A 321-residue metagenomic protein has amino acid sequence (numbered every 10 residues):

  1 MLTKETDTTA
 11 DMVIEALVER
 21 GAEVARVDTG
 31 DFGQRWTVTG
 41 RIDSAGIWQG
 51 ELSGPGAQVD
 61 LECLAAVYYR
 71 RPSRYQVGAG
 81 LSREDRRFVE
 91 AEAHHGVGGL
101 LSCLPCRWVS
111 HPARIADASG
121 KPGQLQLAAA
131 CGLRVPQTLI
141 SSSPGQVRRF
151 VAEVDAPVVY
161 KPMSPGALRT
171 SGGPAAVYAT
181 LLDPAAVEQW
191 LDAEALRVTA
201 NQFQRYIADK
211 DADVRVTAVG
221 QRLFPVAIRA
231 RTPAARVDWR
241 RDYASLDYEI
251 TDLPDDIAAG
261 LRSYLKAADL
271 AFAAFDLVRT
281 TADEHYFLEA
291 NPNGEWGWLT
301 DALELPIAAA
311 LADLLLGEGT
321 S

Functional and structural regions predicted by a protein language model:
M1-L2, V219: Short hydrophobic segments within beta-strands
K4-E19, A25-R134: Conserved N-proximal alpha/beta basic substrate-recognition cap immediately N-terminal to, or forming the N-lobe
L17, G145-R148, A152-D255, A259: Phosphate-binding site of ATP-dependent enzymes
D28, L139-I140: Residue-level recognition of beta-strand->loop/alpha-helix junctions
D43-A45, G54-P55, A218-R222, A230 (+1 more regions): Short acidic-glycine loop/turn motifs at beta-strand connectors
E90, R205-I207, L265-A268: Short Gly/Pro-enriched turn/cap motifs at secondary-structure boundaries
Y248-A259, S263-L270, R279-S321: C-terminal active-site "lid" helix and adjoining low-complexity regulatory extension at the edge of ATP-using catalytic
F275-L277: Hydrophobic residue at the +6 position relative to the catalytic HRD Asp in the kinase catalytic loop
